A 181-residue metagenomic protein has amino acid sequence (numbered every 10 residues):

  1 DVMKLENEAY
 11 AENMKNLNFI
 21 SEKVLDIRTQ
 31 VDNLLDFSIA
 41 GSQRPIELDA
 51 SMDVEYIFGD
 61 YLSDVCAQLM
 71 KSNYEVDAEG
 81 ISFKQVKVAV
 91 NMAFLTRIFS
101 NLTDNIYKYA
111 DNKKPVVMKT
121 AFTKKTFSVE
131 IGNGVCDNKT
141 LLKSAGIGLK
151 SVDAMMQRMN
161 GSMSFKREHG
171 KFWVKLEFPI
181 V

Functional and structural regions predicted by a protein language model:
E22-I27: Short alpha-helical segment of the dimerization/phosphotransfer core of two-component systems
S42-M52, A89: Short flexible loop/turn segments at helix-to-beta-strand junctions within the C-terminal catalytic HATPase_c
Q68-E79: Short conserved segments within the C-terminal catalytic ATPase subdomain
N105-Y107: Short helix-loop "hinge" at the ATP-lid/N-box region of the Bergerat-fold HATPase_c
K113-K125: Short beta-strand/loop element within the Bergerat-fold HATPase_c
V129-I147: Glycine-rich/acidic phosphate-handling loop/turn and adjacent ATP-lid/helix of nucleotide-binding kinase/ATPase domains
M156-Q157: Detector for a conserved hydrophobic position within an alpha-helical segment of the HATPase_c
